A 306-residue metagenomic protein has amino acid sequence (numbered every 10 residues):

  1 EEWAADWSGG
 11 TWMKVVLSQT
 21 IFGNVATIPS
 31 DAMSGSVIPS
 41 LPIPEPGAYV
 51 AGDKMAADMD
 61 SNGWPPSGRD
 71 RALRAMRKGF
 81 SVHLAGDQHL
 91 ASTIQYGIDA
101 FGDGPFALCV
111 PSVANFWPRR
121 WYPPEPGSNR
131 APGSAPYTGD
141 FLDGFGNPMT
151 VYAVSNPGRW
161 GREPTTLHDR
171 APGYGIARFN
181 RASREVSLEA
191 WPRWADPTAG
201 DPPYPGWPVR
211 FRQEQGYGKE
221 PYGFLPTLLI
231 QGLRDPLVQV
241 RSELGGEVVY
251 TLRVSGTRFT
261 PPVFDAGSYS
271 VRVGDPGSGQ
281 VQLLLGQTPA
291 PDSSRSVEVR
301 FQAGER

Functional and structural regions predicted by a protein language model:
E1-G304: Long, structured stretches of catalytic cores involved in phosphate-ester chemistry, encompassing
